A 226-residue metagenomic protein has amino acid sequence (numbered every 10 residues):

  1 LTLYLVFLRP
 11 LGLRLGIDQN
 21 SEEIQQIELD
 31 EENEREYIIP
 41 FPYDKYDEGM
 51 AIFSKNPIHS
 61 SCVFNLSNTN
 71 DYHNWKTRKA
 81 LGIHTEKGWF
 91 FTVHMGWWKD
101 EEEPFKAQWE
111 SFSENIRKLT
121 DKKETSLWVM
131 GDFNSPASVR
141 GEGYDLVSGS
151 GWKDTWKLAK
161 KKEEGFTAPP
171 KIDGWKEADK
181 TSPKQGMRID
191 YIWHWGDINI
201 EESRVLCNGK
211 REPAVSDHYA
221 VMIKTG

Functional and structural regions predicted by a protein language model:
L1-F91, M95: Structured beta-strand-rich core segments of catalytic domains in phosphoester-bond hydrolases
L1-Q25, F53, I83, F90-V93 (+4 more regions): Active-site beta-strand/loop signature of hydrolases that rely on acidic residues for catalysis
Q25-D30, S67-N68, K106, E142-L146 (+1 more regions): Short, glycine/charged-enriched secondary-structure capping and boundary segments
Y46, E102-F105, S182, G186: Solvent-exposed, acidic/flexible segments
V63, R117-L127, S135-G226: Metal-dependent phosphoester-hydrolase catalytic domains
V63-F64, T92-H94, E101-F105, R140-E142: A short secondary-structure junction signal
N68-N70, W97-K99, N134-A137, K162: Short, catalytically relevant binding-site loops at active-site mouths
E102-I116: Alpha-helical scaffold elements lining the catalytic groove of polysaccharide deacetylases
